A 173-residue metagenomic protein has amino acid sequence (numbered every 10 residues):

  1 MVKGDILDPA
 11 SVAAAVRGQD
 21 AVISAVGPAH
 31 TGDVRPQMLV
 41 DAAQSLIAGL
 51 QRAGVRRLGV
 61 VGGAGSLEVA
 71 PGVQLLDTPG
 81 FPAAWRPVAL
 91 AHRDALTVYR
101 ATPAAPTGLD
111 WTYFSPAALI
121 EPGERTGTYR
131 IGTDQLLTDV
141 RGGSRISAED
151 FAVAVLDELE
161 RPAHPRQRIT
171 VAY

Functional and structural regions predicted by a protein language model:
M1-R52, A163: NAD(P)H-binding glycine-rich loop region in Rossmannoid oxidoreductase-like domains and their noncatalytic homologs
A25-V26, L58-A64, F114-P116: SDR active-site strand-loop-helix element
T31, A64-A70, L119-G123: Conserved catalytic-site region of short-chain dehydrogenase/reductase
P36-V40, F81-L96, R141-E149: Short-chain dehydrogenase/reductase
Q44-P87, T97-V98, P103: Conserved Rossmann-fold NAD(P)-dependent oxidoreductase catalytic core, especially the SDR/UDP-sugar
V55-L58, D134-Y173: Mid/C-terminal beta-alpha module of Rossmann-like enzyme folds, strongest in SDR-family dehydrogenases/epimerases
T97-P122: Conserved beta-loop-beta element that borders a ligand/cofactor-binding pocket
